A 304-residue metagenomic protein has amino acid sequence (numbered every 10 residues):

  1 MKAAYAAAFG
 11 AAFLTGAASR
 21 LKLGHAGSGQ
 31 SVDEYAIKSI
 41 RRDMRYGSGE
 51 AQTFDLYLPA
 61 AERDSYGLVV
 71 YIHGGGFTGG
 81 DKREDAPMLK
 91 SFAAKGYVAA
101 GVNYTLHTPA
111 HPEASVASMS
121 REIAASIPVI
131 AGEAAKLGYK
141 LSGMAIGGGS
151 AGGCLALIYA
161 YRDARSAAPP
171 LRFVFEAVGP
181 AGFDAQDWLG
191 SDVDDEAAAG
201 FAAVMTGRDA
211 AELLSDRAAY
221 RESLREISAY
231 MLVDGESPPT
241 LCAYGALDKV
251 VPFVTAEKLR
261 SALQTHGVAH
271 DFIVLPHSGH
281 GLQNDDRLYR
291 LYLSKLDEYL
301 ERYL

Functional and structural regions predicted by a protein language model:
K2-L304: Alpha/beta-hydrolase superfamily serine-hydrolase fold, recognizing
